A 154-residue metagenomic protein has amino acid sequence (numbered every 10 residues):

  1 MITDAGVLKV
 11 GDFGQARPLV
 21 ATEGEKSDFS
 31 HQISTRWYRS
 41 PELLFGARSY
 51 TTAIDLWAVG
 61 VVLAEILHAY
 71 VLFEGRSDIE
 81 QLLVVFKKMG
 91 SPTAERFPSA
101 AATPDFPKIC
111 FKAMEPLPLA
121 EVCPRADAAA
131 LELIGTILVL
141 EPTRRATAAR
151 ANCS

Functional and structural regions predicted by a protein language model:
I2-A5: Activation-loop N-terminal segment of eukaryotic-like protein kinases
K9-D12: Pre-DFG segment of protein kinase catalytic domains
D28-L43: Conserved activation segment of eukaryotic-like protein kinases, specifically the C-terminal portion of the activation
L43-I54, L67, L72-E74: Conserved end of the kinase activation segment
S91-T136: C-terminal lobe substrate-recognition/regulatory segment of protein kinase catalytic domains
L131-R150: A conserved short helix/loop substructure at the end of the activation segment of eukaryotic-like protein kinase domains
